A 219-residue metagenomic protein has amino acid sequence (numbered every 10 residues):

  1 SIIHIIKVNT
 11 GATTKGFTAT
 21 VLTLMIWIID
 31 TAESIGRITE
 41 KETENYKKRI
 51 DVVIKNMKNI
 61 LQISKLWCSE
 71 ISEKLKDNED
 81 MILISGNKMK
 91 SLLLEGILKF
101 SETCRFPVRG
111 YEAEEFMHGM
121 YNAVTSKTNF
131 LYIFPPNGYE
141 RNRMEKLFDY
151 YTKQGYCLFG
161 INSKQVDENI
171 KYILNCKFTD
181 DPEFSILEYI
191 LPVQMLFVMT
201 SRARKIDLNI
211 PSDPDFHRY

Functional and structural regions predicted by a protein language model:
S1-Y219: A SIS-like phosphosugar-recognition module
